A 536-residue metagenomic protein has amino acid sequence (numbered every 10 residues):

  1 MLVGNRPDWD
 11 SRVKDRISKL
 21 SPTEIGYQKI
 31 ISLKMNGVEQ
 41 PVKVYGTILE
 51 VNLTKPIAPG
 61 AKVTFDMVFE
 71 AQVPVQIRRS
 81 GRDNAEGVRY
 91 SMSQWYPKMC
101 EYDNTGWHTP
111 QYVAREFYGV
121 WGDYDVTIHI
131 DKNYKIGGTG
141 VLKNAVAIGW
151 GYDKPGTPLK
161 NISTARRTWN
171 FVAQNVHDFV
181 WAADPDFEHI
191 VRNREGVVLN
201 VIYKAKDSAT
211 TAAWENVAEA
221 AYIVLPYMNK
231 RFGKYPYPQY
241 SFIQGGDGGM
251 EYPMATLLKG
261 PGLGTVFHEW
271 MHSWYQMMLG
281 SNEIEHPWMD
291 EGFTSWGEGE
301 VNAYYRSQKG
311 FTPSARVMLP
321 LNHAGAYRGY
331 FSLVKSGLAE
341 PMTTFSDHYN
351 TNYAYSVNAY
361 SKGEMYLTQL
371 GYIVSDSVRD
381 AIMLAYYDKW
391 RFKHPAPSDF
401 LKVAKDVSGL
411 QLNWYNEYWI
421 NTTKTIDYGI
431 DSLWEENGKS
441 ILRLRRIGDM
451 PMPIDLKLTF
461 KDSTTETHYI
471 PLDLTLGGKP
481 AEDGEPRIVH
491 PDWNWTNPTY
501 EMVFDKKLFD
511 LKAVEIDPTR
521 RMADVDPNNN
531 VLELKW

Functional and structural regions predicted by a protein language model:
M1, F171, N200-R445, P451: Hydrophobic alpha-helical and helix-loop surface patches within well-folded domains that function as non-catalytic
M1-E39, S93, H129, N133-Y134 (+1 more regions): Solvent-exposed beta-hairpin/edge-strand motifs
M1-R12, E70-Y124, R520-W536: Glycine/proline-rich low-complexity spacer/linker segments in large multi-domain proteins
R12-G87, S163, W493-F509, T519-R520: A surface-exposed beta-strand-loop module
V44, V75-N84, G137-G140, W181-D184 (+4 more regions): Short, solvent-exposed loop/turn and secondary-structure capping segments
A61-V75, Y124-K132, W169-N175, K512-R520: Short, hydrophobic/aromatic-enriched beta-strand segments in well-ordered soluble domains
P97-G106, V113-F267, W296: Hydrophobic helix-coil surface modules that form long, contiguous segments used for peptide/substrate interaction
K135, A145, D207, F345 (+2 more regions): Non-catalytic accessory/interaction domains
